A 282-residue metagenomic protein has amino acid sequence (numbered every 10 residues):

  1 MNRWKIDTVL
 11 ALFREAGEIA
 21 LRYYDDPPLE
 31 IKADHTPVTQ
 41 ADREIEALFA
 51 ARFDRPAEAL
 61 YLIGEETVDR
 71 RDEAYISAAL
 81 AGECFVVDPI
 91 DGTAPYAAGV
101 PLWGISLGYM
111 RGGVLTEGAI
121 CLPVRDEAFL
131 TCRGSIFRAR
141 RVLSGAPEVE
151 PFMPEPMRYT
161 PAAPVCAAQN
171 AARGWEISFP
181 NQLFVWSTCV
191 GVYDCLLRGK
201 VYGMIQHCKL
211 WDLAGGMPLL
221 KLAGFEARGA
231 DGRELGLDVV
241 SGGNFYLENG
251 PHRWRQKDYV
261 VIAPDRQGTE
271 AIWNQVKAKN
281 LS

Functional and structural regions predicted by a protein language model:
M1-I90, N274-S282: N-terminal subdomain of lithium-sensitive/metallo-dependent phosphomonoesterases centered on the IMPase/IPPase/PAP
A16, A20, D42, F53 (+5 more regions): Residue-level signal for inorganic ion chemistry
Y75-R140: DPxDG-like acidic metal-binding loop motif
G113, D126, S144-P147, G232-E234: Detector for glycine-centered tight turns/loop "hinges" at secondary-structure junctions
I136-A139, L143-G145, Q267-A271: Short helix-loop capping/hinge motifs at secondary-structure junctions, enriched in acidic/polar residues
F152-S282: An extended, acidic
